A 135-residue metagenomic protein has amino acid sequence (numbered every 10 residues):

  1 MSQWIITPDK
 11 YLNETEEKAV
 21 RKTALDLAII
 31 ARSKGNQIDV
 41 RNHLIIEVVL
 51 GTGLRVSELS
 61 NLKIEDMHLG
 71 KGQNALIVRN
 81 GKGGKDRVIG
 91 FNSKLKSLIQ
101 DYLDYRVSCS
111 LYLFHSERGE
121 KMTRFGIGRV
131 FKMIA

Functional and structural regions predicted by a protein language model:
M1-A135: Conserved catalytic core of the tyrosine transesterase superfamily
